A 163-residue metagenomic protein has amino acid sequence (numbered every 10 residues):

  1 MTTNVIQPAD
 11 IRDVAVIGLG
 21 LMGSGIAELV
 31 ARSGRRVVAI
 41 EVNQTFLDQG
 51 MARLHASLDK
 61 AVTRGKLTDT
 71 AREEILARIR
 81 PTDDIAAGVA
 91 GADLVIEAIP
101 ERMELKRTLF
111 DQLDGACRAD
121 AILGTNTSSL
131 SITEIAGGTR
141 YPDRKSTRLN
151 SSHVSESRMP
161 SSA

Functional and structural regions predicted by a protein language model:
M1-K60, R64, A116: NAD(P)+-binding Rossmann beta1-loop-alpha1 motif at the extreme N-terminus of oxidoreductases
P8-D13, L76, A92, D120: Phosphate-coordination loops involved in phosphoryl transfer and adenosine-cofactor binding
I17, I40, T82, A98 (+1 more regions): Structural motif
R36, L94, I122: Short glycine-centered segments of the SAM/dcSAM-binding site in methyltransferase folds
A61-A116: A structured beta-alpha segment of the ubiquitous adenosine-cofactor-binding alpha/beta core
R107-R148: Rossmann-fold NAD(P)-binding glycine/threonine-rich loop
L149-A163: Single conserved hydrophobic/aromatic residue that forms the stacking wall/gate of nucleotide- or nucleobase-binding
